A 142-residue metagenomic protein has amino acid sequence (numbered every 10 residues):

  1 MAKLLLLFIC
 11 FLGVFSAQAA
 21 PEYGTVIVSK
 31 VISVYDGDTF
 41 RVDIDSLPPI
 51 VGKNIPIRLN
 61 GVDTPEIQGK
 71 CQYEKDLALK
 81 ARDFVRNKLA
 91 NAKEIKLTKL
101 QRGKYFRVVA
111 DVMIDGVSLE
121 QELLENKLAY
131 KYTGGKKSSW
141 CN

Functional and structural regions predicted by a protein language model:
A2-K3, F11, F15-N142: Small beta-barrel nucleic-acid-binding modules, primarily SNase/OB-fold domains and secondarily Tudor-like barrels
